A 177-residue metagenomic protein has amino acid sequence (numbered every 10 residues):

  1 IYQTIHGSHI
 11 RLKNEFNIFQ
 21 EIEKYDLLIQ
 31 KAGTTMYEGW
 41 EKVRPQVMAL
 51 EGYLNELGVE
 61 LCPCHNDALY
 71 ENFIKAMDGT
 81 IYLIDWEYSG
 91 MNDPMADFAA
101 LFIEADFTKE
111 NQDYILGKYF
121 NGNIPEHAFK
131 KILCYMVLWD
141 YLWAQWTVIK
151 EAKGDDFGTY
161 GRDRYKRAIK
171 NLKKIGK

Functional and structural regions predicted by a protein language model:
H6-I10, F102: Protein kinase-like catalytic domain
I10-N66, M77-D78: An alpha-helical support segment within catalytic cores of ATP-dependent transferases
P63, Y82-D85: Pre-DFG segment of protein kinase catalytic domains
F73-K75: Hydrophobic residue at the +6 position relative to the catalytic HRD Asp in the kinase catalytic loop
M95-I124, V137-D155, R167: Active-site activation/catalytic loop segments of kinase-like enzymes and analogous catalytic loops in related
I169-K177: Regulatory N- and C-terminal appendages and interdomain linkers associated with kinase/kinase-like NTP transferase
